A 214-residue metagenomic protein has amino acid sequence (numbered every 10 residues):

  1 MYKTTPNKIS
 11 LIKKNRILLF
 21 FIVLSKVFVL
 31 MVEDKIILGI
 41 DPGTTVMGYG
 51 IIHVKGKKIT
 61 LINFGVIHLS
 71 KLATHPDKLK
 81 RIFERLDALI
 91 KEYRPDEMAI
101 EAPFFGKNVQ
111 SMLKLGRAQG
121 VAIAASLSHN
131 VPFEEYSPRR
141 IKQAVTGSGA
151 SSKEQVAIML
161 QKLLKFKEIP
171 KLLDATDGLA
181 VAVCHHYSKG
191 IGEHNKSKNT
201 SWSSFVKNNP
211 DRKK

Functional and structural regions predicted by a protein language model:
Y2-K214: Phosphate- and other anionic-substrate recognition elements at nucleic-acid/protein interfaces
